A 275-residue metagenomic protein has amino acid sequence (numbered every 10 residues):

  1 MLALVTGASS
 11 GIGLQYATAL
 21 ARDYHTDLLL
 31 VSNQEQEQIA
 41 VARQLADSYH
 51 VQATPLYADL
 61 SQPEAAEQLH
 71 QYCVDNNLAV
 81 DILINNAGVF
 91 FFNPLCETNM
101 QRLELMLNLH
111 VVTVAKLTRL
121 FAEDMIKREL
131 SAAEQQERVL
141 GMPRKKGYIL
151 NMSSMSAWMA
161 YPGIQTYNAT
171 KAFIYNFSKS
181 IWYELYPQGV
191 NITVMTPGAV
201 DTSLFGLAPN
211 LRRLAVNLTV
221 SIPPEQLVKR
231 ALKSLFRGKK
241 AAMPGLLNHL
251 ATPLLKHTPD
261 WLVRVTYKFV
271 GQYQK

Functional and structural regions predicted by a protein language model:
S9-G11: Conserved glycine-rich cofactor-binding loop
Y24-A40: Conserved glycine-rich Rossmann-like NAD(P)H-binding loop of the short-chain dehydrogenase/reductase
N86-F91: Conserved NAD(P)H cofactor-binding loop of Rossmann-fold oxidoreductase domains
P94-L107: Substrate-binding pocket helix/loop in short-chain dehydrogenase/reductase
T118, T170: Active-site helix of classical SDR
S154: Residue(s) in the substrate-gating loop at a strand-loop-helix junction that position the organic substrate next
E184-L246: SDR active-site lid
